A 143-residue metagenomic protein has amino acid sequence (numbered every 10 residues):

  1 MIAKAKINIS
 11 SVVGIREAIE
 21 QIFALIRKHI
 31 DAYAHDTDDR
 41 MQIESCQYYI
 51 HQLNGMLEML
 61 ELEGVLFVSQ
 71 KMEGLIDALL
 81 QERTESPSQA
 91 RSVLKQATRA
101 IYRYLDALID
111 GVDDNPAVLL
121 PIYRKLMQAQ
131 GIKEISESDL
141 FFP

Functional and structural regions predicted by a protein language model:
M1-I9, R83-P143: Structural secondary-structure packing elements that flank or coincide with functional cores
A3-Y48, F141-P143: Long, amphipathic alpha-helical coiled-coil segments characteristic of histidine-phosphotransfer scaffolds
E17-E20, E44, E58-E63, E73 (+3 more regions): Glutamate identity and glutamate-enriched acidic tracts
F23-I30, A34, N54-L57, E61 (+4 more regions): A structural signal for well-ordered alpha-helices, especially hydrophobic packing surfaces of coiled-coils
Q42-C46, M59-L75, Q89-A97: Short, well-ordered alpha-helical segments that carry or flank key catalytic/ligand-binding motifs at enzyme/regulatory
K71-A78, V118-I122: Long amphipathic alpha-helical coiled-coil segments
